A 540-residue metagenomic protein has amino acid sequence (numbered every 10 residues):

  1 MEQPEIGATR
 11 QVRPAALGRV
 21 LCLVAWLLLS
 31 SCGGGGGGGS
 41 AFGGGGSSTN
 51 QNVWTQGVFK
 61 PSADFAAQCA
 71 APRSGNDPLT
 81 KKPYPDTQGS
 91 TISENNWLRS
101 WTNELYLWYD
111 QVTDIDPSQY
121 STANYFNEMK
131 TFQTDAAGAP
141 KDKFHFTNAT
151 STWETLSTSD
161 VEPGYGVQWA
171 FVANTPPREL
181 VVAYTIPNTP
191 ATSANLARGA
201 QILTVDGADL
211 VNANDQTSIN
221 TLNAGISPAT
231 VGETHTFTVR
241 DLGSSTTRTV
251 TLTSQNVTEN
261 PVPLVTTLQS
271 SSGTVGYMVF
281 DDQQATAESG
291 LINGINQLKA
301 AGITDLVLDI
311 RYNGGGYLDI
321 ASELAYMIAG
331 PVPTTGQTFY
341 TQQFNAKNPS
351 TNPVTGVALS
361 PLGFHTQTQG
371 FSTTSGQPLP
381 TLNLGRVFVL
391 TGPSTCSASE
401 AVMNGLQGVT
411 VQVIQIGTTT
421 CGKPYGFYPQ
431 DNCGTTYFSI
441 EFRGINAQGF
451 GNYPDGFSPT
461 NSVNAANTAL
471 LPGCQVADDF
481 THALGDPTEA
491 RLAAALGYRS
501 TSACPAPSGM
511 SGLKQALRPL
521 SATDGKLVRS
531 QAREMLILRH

Functional and structural regions predicted by a protein language model:
M1-A16: N-terminal secretory signal peptides that target proteins for export/translocation
A16-W26: Sec-dependent signal peptide recognition, specifically the positively charged N-region followed immediately by
L23, P176-L180, L384-G385: Glycine-rich, often proline-containing surface loops adjacent to acidic residues and nearby aromatics that form
V24, T55-A63, F457-A466: Secretory-pathway extracellular proteins and peptide precursors enriched for disulfide-bonded cysteines
L28-S31: C-terminal motif of bacterial Sec signal peptides marking the signal peptidase cleavage site
G33-G37: Bacterial signal peptide processing site
G39-L306, Y312-G314, D319-I320, M327-P333 (+2 more regions): Flexible, low-complexity junctional segments that flank or bridge functional domains
V275-M278, D282-D305, G314-H540: C-terminal "post-core" interaction segments
